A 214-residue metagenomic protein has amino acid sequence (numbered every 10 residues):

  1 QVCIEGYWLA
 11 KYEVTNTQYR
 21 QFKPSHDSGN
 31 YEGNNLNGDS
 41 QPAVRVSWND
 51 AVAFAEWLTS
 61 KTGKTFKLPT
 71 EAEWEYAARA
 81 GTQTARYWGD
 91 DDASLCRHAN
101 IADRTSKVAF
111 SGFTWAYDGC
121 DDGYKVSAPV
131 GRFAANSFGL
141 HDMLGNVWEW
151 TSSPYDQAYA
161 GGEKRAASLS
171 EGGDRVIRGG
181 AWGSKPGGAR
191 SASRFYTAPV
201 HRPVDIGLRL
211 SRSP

Functional and structural regions predicted by a protein language model:
Q1-G29, S47-N49, L144-G145, S152 (+1 more regions): A short glycine-rich, aromatic-capped structural motif
G6, T15, D90, A181 (+1 more regions): Non-catalytic surface loops within mature trypsin-like serine protease
K23, A78-G81, P214: Hydrophobic aliphatic residues
G29-F195, P199-V204: Functional-site microenvironments in short loops/helix caps that host divalent-cation chemistry
P203-P214: Short, structured beta-strand segments at or near domain termini in extracellular proteins/domains
